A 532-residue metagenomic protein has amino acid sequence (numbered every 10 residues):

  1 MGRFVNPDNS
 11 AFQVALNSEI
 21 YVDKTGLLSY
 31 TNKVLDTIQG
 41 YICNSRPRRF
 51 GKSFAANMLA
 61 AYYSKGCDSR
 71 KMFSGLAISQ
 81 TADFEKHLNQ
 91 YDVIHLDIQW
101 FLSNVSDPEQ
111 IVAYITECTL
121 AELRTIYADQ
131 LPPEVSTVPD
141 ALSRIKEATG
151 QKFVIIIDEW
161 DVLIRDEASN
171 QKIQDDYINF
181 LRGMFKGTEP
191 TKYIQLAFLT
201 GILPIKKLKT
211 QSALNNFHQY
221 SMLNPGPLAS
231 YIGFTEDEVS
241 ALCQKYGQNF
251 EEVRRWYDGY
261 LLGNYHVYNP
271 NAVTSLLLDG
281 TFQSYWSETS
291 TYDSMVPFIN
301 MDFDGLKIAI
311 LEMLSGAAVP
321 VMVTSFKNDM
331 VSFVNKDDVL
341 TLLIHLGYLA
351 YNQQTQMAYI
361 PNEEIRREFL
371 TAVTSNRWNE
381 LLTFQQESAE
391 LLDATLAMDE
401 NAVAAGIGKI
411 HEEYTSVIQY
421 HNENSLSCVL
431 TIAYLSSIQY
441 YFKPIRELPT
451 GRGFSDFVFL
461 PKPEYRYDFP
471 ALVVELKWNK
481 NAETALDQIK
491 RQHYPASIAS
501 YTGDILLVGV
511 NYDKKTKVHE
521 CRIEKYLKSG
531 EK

Functional and structural regions predicted by a protein language model:
M1-N422, Y441, I445: Phosphate-binding site recognition
R144-T149, I438-D468: Active-site metal-binding core of divalent-cation-utilizing nuclease and nuclease-like domains
V154, P470-V474, L506: Structural motif
Q174-F180, W478-P495: Mg2+/Mn2+-dependent nuclease catalytic core
G183-T191, T341-L349, T431-S436, Q488-V508: Metal-dependent nuclease catalytic cores in nucleic-acid-processing enzymes, especially RNase H-like/related
T415-G451, S455: Catalytic cores of nuclease domains that cleave nucleic-acid phosphodiester backbones
L430, S455-P461, D468-K480, Q492: Conserved catalytic cores of phosphodiester-cleaving nucleases, focusing on short active-site segments
S497, G503-K532: Domain-level recognition of nuclease-like catalytic cores that cleave nucleotide substrates
